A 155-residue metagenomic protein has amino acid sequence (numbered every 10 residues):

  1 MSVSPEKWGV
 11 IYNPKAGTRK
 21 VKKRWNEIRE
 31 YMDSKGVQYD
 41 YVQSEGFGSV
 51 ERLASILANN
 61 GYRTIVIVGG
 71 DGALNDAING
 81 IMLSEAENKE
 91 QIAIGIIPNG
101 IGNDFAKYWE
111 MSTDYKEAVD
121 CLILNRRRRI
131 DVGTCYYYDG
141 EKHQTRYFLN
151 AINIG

Functional and structural regions predicted by a protein language model:
M1-V68, N79, K116: ATP/NTP phosphate-donor binding region
A16, L74, I101: Short, glycine/acidic-enriched loop or turn micro-motifs at the edges of active sites
K35, L83-G155: Catalytic core of DAGKc-family lipid kinases
E45, N60, V68-G69, G100 (+2 more regions): Residue-level signal for short amphipathic helical patches enriched in basic/charged and nearby hydrophobic residues
F47, G72, C121: Positions that flank functional sites
V50, G72-A77, D104, I130: Short glycine/serine/threonine-rich phosphate/pyrophosphate-binding segments that cradle anionic phosphate groups
G69-L74, E85: Catalytic-core segments of thiol-dependent peptidases
